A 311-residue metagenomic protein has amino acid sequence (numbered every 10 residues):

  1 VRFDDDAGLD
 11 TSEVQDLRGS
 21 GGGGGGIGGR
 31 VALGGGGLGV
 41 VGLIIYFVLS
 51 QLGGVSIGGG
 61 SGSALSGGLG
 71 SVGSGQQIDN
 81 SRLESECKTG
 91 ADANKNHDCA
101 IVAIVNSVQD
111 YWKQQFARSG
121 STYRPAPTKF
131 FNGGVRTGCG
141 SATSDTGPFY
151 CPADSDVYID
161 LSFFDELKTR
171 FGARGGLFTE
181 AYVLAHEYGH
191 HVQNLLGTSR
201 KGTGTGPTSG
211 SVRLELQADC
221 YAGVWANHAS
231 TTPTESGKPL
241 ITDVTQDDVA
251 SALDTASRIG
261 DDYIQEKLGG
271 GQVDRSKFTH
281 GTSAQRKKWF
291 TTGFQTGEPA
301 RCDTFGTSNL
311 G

Functional and structural regions predicted by a protein language model:
V1-E86: Long amphipathic alpha-helical segments used for membrane anchoring, targeting, substrate engagement, or oligomerization
G58, G134-D160: Catalytic zinc-binding patch centered on the HExxH motif and its immediate surroundings that defines zinc-dependent
C87-D110, A117-G140, P239-D247: Acidic helix-start/capping segments at beta-turn-to-alpha-helix junctions
A103-V105, Q109-Y111, Q115-F116, Q217-I264: Short helix/loop segments within enzyme catalytic domains that coordinate or immediately flank catalytic cofactors
W112, I159, Y182-L195, D219 (+1 more regions): Active-site recognition of the HExxH zinc-binding catalytic motif
D165-Y182, G206-V212: Short pre-active-site segment immediately N-terminal to the catalytic Zn-binding motif
N194-L216: Post-HEXXH active-site segment of zinc metalloproteases
G260-G311: Pan-zinc metallopeptidase signature
